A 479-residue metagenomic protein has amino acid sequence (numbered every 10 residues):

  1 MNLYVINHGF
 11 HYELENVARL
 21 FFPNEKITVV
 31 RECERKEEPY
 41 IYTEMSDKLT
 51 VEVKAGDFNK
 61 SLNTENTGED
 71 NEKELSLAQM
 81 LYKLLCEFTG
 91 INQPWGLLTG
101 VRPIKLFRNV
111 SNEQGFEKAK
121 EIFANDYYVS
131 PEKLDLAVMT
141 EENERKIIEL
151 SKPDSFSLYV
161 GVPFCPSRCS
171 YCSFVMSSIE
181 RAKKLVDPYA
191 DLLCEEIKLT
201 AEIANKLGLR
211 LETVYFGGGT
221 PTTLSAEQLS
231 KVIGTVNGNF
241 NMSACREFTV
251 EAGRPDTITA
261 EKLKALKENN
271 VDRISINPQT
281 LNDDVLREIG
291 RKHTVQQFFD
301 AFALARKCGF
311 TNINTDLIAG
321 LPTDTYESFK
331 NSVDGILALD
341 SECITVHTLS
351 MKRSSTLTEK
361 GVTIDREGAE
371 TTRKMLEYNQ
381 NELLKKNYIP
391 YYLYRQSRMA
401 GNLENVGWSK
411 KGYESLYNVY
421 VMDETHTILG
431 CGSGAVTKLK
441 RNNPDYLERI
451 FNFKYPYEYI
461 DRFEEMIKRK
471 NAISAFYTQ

Functional and structural regions predicted by a protein language model:
M1-F116, L193, K411-Q479: Radical SAM enzyme core and accessory elements
I27-P39, S354-C431: A C-terminal junction/extension of Radical SAM enzymes
V51-V53, V160, I276: Short beta-strand motif preference
F88-N92, N112-L158, L207: N-terminal [4Fe-4S]-dependent radical SAM core
S155-A190: Canonical Radical SAM [4Fe-4S] cluster-binding loop centered on the CxxxCxxC motif and its immediate flanking residues
G161, S275, I344-T348, V419 (+1 more regions): Beta-strand scaffold of nucleotide-dependent catalytic cores
M176-Y378: Conserved non-cysteine loop/helix-boundary elements of the Radical SAM core domain that shape
P221, R398, G434-T437: Short, glycine-/Ser/Thr-/acidic-enriched flexible segments
